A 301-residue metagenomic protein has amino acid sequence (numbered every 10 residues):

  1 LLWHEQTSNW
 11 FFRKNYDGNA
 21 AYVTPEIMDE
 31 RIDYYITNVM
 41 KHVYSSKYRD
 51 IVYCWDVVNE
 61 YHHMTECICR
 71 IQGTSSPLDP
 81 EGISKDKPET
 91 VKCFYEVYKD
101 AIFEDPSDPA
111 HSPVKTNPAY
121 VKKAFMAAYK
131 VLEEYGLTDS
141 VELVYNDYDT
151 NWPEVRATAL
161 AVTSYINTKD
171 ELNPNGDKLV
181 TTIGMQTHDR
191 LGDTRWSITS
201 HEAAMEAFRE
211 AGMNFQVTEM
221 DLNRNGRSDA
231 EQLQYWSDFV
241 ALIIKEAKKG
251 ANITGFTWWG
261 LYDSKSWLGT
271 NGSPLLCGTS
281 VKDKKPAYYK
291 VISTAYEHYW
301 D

Functional and structural regions predicted by a protein language model:
L1, A161-Y165, M185-H188, W259-L261: Aromatic/pi-system hotspot detector in well-structured domains
L1-V144, Y148-T150, M213, L222-N225: Substrate-binding cleft and catalytic face of glycoside hydrolase catalytic domains, especially the flexible beta-alpha
W3-H4, H62-T65, Y148-A159, T187-S200 (+2 more regions): Acidic-and-aromatic substrate-binding clefts and catalytic sites of carbohydrate-active enzymes
R31-Y35, T90-V180, S200-M220, D238 (+1 more regions): Active-site neighborhood of glycoside hydrolase catalytic domains
V39, W55, I183, F256 (+1 more regions): Conserved, mostly hydrophobic/aromatic
T187-G192, F215-M220, R224-K282, P286-H298: Substrate-binding cleft of secreted/luminal carbohydrate-active enzymes
